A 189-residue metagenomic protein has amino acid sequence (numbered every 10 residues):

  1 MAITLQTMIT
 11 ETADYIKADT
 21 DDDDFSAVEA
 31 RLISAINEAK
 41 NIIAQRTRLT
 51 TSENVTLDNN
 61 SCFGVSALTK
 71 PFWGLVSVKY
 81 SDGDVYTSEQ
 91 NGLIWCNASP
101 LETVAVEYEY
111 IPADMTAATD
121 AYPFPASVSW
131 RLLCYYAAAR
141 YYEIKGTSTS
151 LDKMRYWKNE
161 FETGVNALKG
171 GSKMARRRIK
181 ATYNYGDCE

Functional and structural regions predicted by a protein language model:
M1-D14, A30-A35, N41-A44, D82-E189: Internal mixed-charge
A13-D24: Structural recognition of short helix-loop-helix hairpins that underlie histone-fold modules
D23-A30, L49-L57, S150-R155: Short, glycine/acidic-rich hinge or "gate" loops at secondary-structure transitions that mediate conformational
N37-S61: Short, well-structured hydrophobic secondary-structure segments
N54-T69, M115-A126: Surface-exposed ligand/attachment interfaces on beta-rich extracellular proteins
V65-D82: Solvent-exposed beta-hairpin/edge-strand motifs
